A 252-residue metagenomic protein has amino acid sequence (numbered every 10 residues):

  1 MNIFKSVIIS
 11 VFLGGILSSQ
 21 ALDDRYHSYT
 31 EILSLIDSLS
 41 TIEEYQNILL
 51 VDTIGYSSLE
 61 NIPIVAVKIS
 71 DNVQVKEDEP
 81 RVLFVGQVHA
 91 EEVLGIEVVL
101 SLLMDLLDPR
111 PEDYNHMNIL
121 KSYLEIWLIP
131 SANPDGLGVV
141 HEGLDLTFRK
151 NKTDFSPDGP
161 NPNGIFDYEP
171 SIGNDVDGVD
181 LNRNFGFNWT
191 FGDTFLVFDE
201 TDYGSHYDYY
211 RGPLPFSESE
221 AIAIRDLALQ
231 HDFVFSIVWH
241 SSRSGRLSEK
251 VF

Functional and structural regions predicted by a protein language model:
N2-G15: Sec-dependent N-terminal signal peptides
S19, V85, E112-H116: A long-range scaffold signal marking pre-active-site subdomains of enzyme folds
S19-I64: Short glycine- and acidic-rich boundary segments immediately preceding or forming the N-terminal edge of structured
Q20-H27, V85-E91, D208-L214: Second-shell loop/turn segments in exported
S58-E60, Q74-D78: Short, solvent-exposed loop/turn segments that connect beta-strands within catalytic domains and beta-strand-rich
A66-K76, Q87: Short beta-strand-to-loop junctions in surface cap/lid or active-site-entrance loops
D78-E79, V93-E97, S101-V251: Active-site/substrate-binding loop(s) of hydrolase catalytic cores
R81-L83: Conserved beta-strand elements of the Class I
